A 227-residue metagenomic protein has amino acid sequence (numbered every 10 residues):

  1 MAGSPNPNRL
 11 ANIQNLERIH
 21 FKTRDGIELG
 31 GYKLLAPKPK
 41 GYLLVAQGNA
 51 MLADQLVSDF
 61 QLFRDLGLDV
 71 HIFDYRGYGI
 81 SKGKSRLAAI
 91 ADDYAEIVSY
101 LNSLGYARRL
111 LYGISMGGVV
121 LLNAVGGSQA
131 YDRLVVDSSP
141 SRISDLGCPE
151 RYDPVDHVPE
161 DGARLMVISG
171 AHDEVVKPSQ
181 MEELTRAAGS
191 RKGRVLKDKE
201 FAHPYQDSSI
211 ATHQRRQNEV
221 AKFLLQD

Functional and structural regions predicted by a protein language model:
M1-T23, I27-Y32: An N-terminal hydrophobic leader/cap segment in hydrolases
G48-L62: The serine-hydrolase catalytic nucleophile loop
D59, P154, A163, K177-A187: Short alpha-helix in the alpha/beta-hydrolase fold that links the catalytic acid
F63-K82: Conserved alpha/beta-hydrolase
K84-L104: Alpha/beta-hydrolase active-site loop
E160-G162, V167-S169, D173: Short beta-strand/loop motif that positions the catalytic acidic residue of the alpha/beta-hydrolase fold
A171-V176, H203: Acidic catalytic loop of the alpha/beta-hydrolase fold
R186, S190-D227: C-terminal catalytic histidine-bearing segment of alpha/beta-hydrolase fold enzymes
